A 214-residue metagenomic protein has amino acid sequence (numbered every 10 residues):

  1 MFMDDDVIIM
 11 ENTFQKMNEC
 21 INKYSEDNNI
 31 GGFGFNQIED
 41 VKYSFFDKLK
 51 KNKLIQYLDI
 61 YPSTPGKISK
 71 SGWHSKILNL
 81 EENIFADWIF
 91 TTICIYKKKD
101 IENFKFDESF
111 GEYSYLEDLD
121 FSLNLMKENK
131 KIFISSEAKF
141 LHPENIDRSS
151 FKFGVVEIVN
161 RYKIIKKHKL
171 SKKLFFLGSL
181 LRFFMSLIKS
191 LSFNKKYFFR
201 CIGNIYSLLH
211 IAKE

Functional and structural regions predicted by a protein language model:
M1-I8: Short beta-strand-to-loop acidic/aromatic patch adjacent to the donor-nucleotide binding site
N12, K16-C20, D120-N124, V156-K163 (+1 more regions): Alpha-helical elements of Rossmann-like donor-binding domains used by nucleotide-donor carbohydrate transfer enzymes
N12-L58: Conserved donor NDP-sugar-binding/catalytic core segment of glycosyltransferases
K48-L78: Charged, glycine/proline-rich intrinsically disordered loops and linkers
S69, S75-Y96: A recurrent flexible, glycine/aromatic-enriched loop bordering the glycosyltransferase active site that acts as
D87-F104, S109-A138: A short, conserved alpha-helix in the catalytic core of glycosyltransferases
F110-S114, K127, L141-N160: Nucleotide-sugar-dependent glycosyltransferase catalytic core
K152-K166, L170-E214: Non-catalytic, C-terminal membrane-associated alpha-helical segments of glycosyltransferases
